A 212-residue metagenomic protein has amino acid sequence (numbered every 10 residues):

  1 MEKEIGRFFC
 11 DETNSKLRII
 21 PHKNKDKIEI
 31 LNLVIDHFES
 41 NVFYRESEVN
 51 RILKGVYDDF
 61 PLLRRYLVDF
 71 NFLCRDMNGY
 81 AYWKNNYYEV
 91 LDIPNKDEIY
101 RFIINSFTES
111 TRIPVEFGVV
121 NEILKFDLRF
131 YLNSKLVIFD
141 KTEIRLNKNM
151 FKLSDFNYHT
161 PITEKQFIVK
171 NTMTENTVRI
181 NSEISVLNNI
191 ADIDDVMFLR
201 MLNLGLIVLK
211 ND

Functional and structural regions predicted by a protein language model:
M1-N24, I93-S106, P114-V119, K125-S185 (+1 more regions): Acidic, low-complexity/disordered tracts enriched in E/D and polar residues
I30-H37, I99-F102: Short helix->loop/beta-hairpin flanking segments within DNA-binding domains
S40-L53, E109-E122, R179-I193: Short acidic, hydrophobic short linear motifs in intrinsically disordered regions
V56-Y66, G118-N133, D192-N203: Short amphipathic alpha-helical interaction segments
D59, L67-F70, Y88-D97, S106-S110: Intrinsically disordered, charged low-complexity linkers and terminal tails that flank or connect structured domains
R64-N78: Positively charged interface segments
N71, K135, G205: Glycine-centered, phosphate/nucleic-acid-interacting loop/turn motifs that mediate DNA/RNA or nucleotide
Y80-N85, E143-L146: Minor-groove-contacting beta-hairpin "wing" of winged helix-turn-helix DNA-binding domains
